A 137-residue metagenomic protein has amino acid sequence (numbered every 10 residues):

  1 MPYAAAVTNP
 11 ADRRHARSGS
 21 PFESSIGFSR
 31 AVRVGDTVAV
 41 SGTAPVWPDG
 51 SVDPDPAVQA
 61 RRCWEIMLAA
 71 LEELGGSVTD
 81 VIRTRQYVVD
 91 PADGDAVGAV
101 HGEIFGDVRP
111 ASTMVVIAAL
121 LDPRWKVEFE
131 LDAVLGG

Functional and structural regions predicted by a protein language model:
M1-I82, V88-G137: N-terminal presequence-like segments and the immediate start of the first folded domain
